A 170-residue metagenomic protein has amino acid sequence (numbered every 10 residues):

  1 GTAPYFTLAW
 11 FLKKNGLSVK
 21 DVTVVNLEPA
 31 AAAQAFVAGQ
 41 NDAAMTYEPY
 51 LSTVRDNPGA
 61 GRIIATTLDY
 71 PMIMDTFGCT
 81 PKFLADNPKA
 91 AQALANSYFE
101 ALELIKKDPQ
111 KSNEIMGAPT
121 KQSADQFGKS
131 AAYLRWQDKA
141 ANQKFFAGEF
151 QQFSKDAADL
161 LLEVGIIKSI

Functional and structural regions predicted by a protein language model:
G1-A3: Extracytoplasmic "Venus flytrap"
Y5-V24, R55-G59: Ligand-binding cleft/hinge of the Venus flytrap
F11-N15, Y47, L162: Mid-sequence acidic-hydrophobic segments that form the walls of catalytic/ligand-binding cavities or oligomerization
K13-E28, Q40-D42, A124, I167-I170: A local structural motif
G16-S18, A35-V37, Y98, A141-K144: A short, structure-level motif marking secondary-structure boundaries and short turns
S18, I64-T66, S123, D138: Short, solvent-exposed coil/turn linker segments
V25, A30-T120: Pocket-lining segment of extracytoplasmic ligand-binding domains
A85-K168: Secondary-structure end/capping motifs
